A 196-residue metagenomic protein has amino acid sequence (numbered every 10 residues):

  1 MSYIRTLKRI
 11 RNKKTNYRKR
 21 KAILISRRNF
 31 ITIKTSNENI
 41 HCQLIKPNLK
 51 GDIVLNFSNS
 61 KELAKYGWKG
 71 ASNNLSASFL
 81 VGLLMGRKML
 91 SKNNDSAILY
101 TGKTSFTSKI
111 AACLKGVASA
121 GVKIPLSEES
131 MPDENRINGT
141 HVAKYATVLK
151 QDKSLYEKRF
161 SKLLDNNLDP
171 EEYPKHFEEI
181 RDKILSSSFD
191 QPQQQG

Functional and structural regions predicted by a protein language model:
M1-G196: Ribosome-associated RNA-binding proteins
